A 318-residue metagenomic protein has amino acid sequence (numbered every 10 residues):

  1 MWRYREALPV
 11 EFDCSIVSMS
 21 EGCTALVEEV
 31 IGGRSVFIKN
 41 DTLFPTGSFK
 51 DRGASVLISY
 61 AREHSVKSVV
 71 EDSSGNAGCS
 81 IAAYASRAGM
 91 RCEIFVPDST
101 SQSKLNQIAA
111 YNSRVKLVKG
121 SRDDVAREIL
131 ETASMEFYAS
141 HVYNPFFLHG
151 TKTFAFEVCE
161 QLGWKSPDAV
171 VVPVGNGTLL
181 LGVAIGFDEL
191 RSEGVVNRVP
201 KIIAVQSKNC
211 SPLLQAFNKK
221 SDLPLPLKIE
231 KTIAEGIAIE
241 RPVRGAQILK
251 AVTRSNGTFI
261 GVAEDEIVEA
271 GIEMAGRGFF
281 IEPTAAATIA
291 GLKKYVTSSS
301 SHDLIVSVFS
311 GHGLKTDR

Functional and structural regions predicted by a protein language model:
M1-R318: PLP-dependent amino-acid enzyme catalytic core
